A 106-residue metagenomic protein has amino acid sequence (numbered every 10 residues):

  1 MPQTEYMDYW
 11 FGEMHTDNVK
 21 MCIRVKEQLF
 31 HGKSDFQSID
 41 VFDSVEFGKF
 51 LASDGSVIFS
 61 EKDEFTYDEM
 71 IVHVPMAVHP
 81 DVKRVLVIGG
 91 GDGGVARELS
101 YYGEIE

Functional and structural regions predicted by a protein language model:
P2-E106: Class I S-adenosylmethionine
